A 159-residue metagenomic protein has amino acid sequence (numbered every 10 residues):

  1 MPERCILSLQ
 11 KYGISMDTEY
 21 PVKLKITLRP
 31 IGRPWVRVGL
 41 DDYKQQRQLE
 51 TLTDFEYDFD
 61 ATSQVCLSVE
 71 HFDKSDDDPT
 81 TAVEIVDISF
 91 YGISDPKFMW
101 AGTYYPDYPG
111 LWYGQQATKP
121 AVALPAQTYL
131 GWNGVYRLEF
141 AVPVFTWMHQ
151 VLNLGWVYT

Functional and structural regions predicted by a protein language model:
P2-K23, I31-W35, D95-T159: Activation corresponds to long, low-complexity, non-globular regions
I14-M16, L28, R47, F59 (+2 more regions): Generic marker of residues within folded, mature protein domains
T27-I31, F72: Solvent-exposed strand-to-loop "edge" motifs in beta-rich extracellular domains
R33-Y43, T80-F90: Short, surface-exposed beta-strand/strand-loop-strand elements in extracellular ectodomains
G39-T62, P109-G110: Extracellular carbohydrate recognition and processing domains and analogous Trp-centered ligand-binding platforms
S63-L67: Exposed beta-strand face motif in extracellular beta-rich ectodomains
V69-D78: Short beta-strand-plus-loop segments that form exposed binding edges in beta-rich domains
